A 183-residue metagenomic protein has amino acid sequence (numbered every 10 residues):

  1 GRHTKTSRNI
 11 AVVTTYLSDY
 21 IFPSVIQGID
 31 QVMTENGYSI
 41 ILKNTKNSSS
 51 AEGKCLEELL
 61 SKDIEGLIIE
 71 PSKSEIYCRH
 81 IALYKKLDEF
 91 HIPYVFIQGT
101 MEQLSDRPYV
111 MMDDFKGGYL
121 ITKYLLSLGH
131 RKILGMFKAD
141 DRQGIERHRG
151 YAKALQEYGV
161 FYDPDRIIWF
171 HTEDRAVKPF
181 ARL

Functional and structural regions predicted by a protein language model:
G1-Q27, N36, K46, E58-S61: N-terminal helix-turn-helix/winged-helix DNA-binding helices and compositionally similar short basic alpha-helical
R2, T14, N44, Y109-V110 (+1 more regions): Pocket-edge positions in alpha/beta enzyme catalytic cores
T4, Y20, T45-S48, S72-E75 (+2 more regions): A short linear-motif detector with a strong N-terminal bias
V13, K43, E70, I97 (+1 more regions): Short hydrophobic segments within beta-strands
Y16-D19, K46-N47, S72-I76, K138-R142 (+1 more regions): Short histidine/acidic/glycine/proline-rich micro-motifs that form metal- and phosphate-coordinating active-site loops
Q31-S39, E57-E65, Y77-L183: Bacterial carbohydrate/catabolite-sensing allosteric modules
S50-K54: Conserved ATP-dependent adenylate/AMP-binding module captured primarily in the ANL superfamily
E65, P71-S72: A glycine-rich helix N-cap at a beta->alpha junction
